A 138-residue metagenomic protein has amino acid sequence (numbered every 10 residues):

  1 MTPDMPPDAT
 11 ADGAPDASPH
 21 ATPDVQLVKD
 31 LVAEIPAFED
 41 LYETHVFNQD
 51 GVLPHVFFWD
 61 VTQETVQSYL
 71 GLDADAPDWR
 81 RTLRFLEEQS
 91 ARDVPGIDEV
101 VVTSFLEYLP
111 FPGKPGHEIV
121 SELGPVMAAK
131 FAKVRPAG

Functional and structural regions predicted by a protein language model:
G13, Q26, D30-A33, S121 (+2 more regions): Polar/charged alpha-helical tracts
P19-L83, V102-F111, P115-V120: Alpha-helical solenoid scaffolds in large eukaryotic transport, assembly, and signaling factors
P95-G138: Amphipathic alpha-helical binding modules
